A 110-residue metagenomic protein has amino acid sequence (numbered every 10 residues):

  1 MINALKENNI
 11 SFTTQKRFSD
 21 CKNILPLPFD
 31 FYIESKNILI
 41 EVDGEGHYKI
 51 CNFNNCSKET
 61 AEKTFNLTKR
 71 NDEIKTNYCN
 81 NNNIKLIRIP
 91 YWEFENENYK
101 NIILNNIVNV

Functional and structural regions predicted by a protein language model:
M1-V110: Nucleic-acid endo/exonuclease domains
